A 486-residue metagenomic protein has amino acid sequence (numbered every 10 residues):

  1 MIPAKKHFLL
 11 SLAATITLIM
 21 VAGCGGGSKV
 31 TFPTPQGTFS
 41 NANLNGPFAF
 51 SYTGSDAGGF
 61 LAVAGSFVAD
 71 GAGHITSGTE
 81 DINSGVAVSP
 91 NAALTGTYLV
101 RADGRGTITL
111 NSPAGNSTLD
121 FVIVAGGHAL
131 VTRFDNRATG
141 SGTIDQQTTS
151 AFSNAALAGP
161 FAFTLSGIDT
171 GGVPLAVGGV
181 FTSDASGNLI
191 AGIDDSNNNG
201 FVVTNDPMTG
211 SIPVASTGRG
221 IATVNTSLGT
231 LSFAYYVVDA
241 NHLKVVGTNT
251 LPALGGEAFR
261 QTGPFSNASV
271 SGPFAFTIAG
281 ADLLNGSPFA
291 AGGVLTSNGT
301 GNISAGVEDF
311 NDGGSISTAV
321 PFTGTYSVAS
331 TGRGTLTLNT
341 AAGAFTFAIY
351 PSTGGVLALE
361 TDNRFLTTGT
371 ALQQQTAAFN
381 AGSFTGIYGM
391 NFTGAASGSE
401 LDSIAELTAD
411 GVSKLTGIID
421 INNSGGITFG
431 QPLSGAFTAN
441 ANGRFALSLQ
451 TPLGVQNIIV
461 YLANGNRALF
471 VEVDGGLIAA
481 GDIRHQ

Functional and structural regions predicted by a protein language model:
I2-L12: Bacterial N-terminal signal peptides that target proteins for export
A13-L18: Hydrophobic helical h-region of N-terminal Sec-dependent signal peptides in bacterial secretory/periplasmic proteins
I19-G23: C-terminal motif of bacterial Sec signal peptides marking the signal peptidase cleavage site
C24-Q486: Mature soluble binding/inhibitory domains
